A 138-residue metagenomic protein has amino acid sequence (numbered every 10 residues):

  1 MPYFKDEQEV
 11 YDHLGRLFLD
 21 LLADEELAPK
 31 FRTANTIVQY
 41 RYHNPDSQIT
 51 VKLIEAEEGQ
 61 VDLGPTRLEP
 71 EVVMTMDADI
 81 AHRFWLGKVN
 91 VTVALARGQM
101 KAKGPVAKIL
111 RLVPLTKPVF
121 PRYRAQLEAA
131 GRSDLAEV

Functional and structural regions predicted by a protein language model:
M1-V138: Feature captures hydrophobic
